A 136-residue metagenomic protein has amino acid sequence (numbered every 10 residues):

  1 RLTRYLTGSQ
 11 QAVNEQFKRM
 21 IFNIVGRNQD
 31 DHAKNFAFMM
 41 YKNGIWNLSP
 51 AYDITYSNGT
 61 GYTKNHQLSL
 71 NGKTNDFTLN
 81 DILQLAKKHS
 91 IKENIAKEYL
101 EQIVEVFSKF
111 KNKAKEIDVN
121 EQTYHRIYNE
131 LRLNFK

Functional and structural regions predicted by a protein language model:
R1-A33, A37-K136: Anionic ligand-binding catalytic core segments
